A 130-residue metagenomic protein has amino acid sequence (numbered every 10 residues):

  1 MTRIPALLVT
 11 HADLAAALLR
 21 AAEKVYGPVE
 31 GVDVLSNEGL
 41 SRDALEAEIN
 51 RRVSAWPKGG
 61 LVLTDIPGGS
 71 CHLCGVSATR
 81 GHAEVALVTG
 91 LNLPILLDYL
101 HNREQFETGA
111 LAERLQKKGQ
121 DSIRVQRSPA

Functional and structural regions predicted by a protein language model:
M1-A130: N-terminal loops that bind phosphate or other acidic moieties and the adjacent beta-alpha structural core
